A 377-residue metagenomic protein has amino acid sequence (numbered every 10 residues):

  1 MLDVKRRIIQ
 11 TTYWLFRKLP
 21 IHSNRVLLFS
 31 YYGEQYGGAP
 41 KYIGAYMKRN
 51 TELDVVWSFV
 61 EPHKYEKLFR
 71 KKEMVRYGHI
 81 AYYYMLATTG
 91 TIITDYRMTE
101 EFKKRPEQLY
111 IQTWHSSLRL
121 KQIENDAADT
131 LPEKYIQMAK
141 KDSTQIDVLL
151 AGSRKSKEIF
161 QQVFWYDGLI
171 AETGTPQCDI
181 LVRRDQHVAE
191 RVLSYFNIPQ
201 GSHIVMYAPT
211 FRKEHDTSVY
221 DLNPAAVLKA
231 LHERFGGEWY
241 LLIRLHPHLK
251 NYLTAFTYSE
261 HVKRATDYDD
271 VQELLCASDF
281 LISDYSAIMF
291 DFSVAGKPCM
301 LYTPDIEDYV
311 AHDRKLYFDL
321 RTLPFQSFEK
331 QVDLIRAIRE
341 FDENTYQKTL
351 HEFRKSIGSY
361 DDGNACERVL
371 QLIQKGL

Functional and structural regions predicted by a protein language model:
M1-A81: N-terminal pre-catalytic "stem/leader" segment of glycosyltransferase-like enzymes
L2-T11, L118-D129, E133-D216, P247 (+1 more regions): A nucleotide-sugar donor-handling region in carbohydrate enzymes
G37-R49, P176-A255, F328, D361 (+1 more regions): Conserved catalytic-core segment of nucleotide-activated headgroup transferases in glycan assembly
K41, K71-E133, Q137: Extended catalytic core of nucleotide-activated donor transferases of GT-like folds
V75-T91, P247-F290: Donor nucleotide-activated moiety binding/catalytic core segment of transferases that use nucleotide-activated donors
I92-W114, L118-K121, Y268-D313: A donor-sugar binding/catalytic signature common to diverse glycosyltransferases and related nucleotide-sugar
F256, A287-I357: Catalytic binding pocket for nucleotide-activated donors in carbohydrate/polymer assembly enzymes
D362-L377: C-terminal alpha-helical cap of glycosyltransferases
